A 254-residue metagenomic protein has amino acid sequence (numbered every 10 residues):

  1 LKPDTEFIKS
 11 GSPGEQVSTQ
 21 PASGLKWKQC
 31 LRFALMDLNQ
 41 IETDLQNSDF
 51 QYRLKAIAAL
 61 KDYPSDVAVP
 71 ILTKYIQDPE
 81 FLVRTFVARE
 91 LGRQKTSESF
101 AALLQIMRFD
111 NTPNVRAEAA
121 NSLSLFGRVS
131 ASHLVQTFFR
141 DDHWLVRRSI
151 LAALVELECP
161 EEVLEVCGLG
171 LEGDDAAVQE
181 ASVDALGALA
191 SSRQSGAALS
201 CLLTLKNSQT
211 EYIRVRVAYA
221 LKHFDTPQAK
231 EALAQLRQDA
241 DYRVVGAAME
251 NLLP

Functional and structural regions predicted by a protein language model:
P21-T85, R89-R93, Q238, Y242-P254: N-terminal alpha-helical scaffold/docking segments in eukaryotic complex subunits
L31-D44, Y63-Q77, T96-R108, R128-R140 (+3 more regions): Amphipathic alpha-helical scaffolding segments comprising HEAT/armadillo-like alpha-solenoid repeats
S48-D49, P79-E80, N111-T112, D142-H143 (+3 more regions): Short inter-helical turns and helix N-cap capping residues of alpha-solenoid HEAT/ARM repeat scaffolds
F81-P160: A generic tandem-repeat structural signature
